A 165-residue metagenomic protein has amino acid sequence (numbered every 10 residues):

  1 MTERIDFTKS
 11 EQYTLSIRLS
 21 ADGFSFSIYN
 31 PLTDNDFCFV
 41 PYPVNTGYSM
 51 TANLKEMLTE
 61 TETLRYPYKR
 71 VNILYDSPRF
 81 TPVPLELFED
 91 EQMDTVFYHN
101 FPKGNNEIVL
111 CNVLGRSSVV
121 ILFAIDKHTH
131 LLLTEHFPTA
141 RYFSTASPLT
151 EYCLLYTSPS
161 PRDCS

Functional and structural regions predicted by a protein language model:
M1, T14, Y42-Y48, Q92-T95: N-terminal start-of-chain detector that recognizes signal peptides and the immediate post-cleavage beginning
M1-L32: N-terminal basic/disordered segments at the start of proteins
S20, P78, R162: Anionic group-transfer/hydrolysis microenvironments
A21-S49: Short glycine-rich, Thr/Ser-proximal phosphate-binding strand/loop in the N-terminal lobe of ATP-dependent enzymes
N35, F80, C164: Flexible, glycine-rich phosphate/dinucleotide-binding loops and adjacent beta-alpha linkers at cofactor/substrate
F39-Y42, E56-L155: Active-site neighborhood for divalent-cation/phosphate handling
G47-L58: Helical "lid/coupling" subdomains associated with nucleotide-phosphate turnover
Y156-S165: Single conserved hydrophobic/aromatic residue that forms the stacking wall/gate of nucleotide- or nucleobase-binding
